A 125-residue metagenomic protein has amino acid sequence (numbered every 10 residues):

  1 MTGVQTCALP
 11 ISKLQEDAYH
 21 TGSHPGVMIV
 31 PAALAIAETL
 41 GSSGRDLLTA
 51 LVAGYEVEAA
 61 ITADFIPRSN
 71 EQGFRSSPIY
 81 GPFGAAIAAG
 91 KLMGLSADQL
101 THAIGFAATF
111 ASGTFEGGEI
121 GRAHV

Functional and structural regions predicted by a protein language model:
V4, A8-R122: N-terminal core-entry segment
